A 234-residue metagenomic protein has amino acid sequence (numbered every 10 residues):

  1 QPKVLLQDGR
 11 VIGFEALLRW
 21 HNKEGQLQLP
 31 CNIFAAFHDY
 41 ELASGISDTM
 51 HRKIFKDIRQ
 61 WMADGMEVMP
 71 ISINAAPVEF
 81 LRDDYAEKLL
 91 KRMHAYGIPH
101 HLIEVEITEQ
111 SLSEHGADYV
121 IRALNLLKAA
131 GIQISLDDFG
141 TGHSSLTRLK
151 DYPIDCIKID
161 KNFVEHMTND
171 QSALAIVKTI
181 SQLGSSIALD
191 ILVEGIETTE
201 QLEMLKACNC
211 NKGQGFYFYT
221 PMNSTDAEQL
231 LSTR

Functional and structural regions predicted by a protein language model:
Q1-I98, T141, L146: Bacterial c-di-GMP phosphodiesterase EAL domain
L6-R10, K23-Q26, A76-D83, L102-H115 (+1 more regions): EAL-family c-di-GMP phosphodiesterase catalytic domain
P30, A117-A123, S145: Short beta-alpha junctions and helix-cap segments that line functional grooves
A36-E41, A86, V120, S224-R234: C-di-GMP signaling machinery
S47, V120, S172-A173: Short, conserved glycine- and acidic-residue-centered signature motifs in active-site or ligand-binding loops
I58-M62, M93-H94, I121-A129, K178-S185 (+1 more regions): Surface-exposed amphipathic alpha-helices with a cationic face
D64-M69, E106-R122: Short, charged helix-to-loop "capping" segments that act as catalytic/coupling loops
K88, Y119-R122, R148-D151: A short acidic, amphipathic alpha-helical/loop segment
